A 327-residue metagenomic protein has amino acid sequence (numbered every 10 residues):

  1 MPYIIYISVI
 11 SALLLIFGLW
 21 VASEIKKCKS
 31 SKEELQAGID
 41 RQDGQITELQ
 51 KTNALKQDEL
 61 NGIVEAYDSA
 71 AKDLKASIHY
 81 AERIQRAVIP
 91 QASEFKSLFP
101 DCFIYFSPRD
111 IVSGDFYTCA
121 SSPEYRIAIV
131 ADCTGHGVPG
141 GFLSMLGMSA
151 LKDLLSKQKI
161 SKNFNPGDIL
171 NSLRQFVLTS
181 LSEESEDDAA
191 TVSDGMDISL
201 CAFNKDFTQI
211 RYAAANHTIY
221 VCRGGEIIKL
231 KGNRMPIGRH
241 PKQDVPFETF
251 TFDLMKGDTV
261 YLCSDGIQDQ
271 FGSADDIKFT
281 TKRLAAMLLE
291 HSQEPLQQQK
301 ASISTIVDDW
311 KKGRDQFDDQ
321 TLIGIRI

Functional and structural regions predicted by a protein language model:
M1-S30: Alpha-helical transmembrane segments and their helix-membrane boundary motifs
S8, T47, A54, D58 (+4 more regions): General secondary-structure edge motif
S23, K27-A76, R83: Amphipathic alpha-helical coiled-coil "transmission" helices that mediate dimerization and conformational coupling
D58-M255, T259, R314-I327: … and, occasionally, acidic/histidine-rich disordered N-termini of signaling adaptors
P139-K162, P241, L254, D258-R314: Active-site-proximal, acidic helix/loop segment immediately C-terminal to a metal-coordinating Asp/Glu
